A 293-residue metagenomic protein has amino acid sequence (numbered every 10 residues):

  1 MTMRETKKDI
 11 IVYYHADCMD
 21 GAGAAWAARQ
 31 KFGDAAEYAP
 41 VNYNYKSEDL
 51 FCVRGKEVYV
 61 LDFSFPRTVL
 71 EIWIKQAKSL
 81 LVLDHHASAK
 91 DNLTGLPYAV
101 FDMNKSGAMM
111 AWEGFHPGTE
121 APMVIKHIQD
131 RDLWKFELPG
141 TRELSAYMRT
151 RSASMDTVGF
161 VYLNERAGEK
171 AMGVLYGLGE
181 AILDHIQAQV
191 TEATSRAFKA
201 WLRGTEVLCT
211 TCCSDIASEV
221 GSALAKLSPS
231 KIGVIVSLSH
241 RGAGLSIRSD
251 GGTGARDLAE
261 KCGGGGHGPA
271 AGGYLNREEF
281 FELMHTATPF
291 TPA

Functional and structural regions predicted by a protein language model:
R4-I10, K56, D184-A293: Gly/His-enriched, cation/cofactor- and phosphate-binding structural elements
I10-I11, A25, R29-K31, A35-L80 (+1 more regions): N-terminal small/polar loop signature for handling phosphorylated ligands or for N-terminal nucleophile
H15-A16, L61-F63, T210-S214: Structural motif
A16-A24: Di-metal (Zn2+ and/or Mg2+/Mn2+) metal-binding site signature of metallo-dependent hydrolases with the MBL/beta-CASP
A28, D62, D84, A111 (+3 more regions): Divalent metal-coordination and catalytic microenvironments
R67-G95, V100: A broadly used, surface-exposed interaction patch
A87-D156: Short alpha-helices
L133-A217: Glycine-rich, Lys/Arg-enriched anion-binding loops that position phosphate/diphosphate groups for phosphoryl
